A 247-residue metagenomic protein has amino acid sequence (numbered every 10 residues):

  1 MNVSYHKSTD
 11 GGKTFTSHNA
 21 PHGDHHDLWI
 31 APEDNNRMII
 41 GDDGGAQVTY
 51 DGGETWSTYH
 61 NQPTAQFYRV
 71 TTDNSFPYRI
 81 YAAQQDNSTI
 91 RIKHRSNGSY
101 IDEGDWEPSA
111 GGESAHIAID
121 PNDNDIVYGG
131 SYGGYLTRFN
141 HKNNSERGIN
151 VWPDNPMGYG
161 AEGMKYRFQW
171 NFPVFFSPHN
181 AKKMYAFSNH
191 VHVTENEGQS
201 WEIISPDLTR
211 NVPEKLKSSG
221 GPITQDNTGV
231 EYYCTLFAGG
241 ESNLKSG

Functional and structural regions predicted by a protein language model:
M1-G247: Beta-propeller blade termini and top-face loops
